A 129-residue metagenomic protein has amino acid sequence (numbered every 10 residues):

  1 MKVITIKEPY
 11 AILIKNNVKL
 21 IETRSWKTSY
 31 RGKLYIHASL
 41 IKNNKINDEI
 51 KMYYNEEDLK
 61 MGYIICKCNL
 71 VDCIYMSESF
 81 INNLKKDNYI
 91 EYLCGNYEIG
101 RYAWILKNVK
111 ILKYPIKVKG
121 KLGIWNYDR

Functional and structural regions predicted by a protein language model:
M1-R129: Structured alpha/beta reader/binder surfaces that contact nucleic acids or chromatin modification marks
